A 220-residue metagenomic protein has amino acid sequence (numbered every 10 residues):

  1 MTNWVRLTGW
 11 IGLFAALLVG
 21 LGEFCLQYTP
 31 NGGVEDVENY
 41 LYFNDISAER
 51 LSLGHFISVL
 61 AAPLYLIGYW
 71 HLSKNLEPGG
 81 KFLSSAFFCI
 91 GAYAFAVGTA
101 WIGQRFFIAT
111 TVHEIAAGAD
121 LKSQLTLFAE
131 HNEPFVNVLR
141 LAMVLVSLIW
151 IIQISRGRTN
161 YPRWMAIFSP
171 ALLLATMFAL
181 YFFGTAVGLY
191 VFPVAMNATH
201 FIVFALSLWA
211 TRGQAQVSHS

Functional and structural regions predicted by a protein language model:
M1-S220: Hydrophobic, aromatic-enriched alpha-helical segments typical of multi-pass transmembrane helices
